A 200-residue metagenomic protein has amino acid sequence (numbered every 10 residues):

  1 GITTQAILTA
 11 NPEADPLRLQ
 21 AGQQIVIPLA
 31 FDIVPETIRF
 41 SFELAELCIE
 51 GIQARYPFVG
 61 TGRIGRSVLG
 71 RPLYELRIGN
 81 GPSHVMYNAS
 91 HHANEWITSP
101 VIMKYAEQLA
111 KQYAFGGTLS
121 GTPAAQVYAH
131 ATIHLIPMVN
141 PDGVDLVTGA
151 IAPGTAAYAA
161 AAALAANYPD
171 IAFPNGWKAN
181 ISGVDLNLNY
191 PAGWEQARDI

Functional and structural regions predicted by a protein language model:
T3-V34: Extracellular LysM carbohydrate-binding repeats and other cell-envelope/extracellular binding modules
A6, L29-L69: Short glycine- and acidic-rich boundary segments immediately preceding or forming the N-terminal edge of structured
A10, P28-A30, R63-R66, I78-G79 (+4 more regions): Active-site-proximal beta-strand/loop segments in catalytic clefts of secreted hydrolases
E13, R39-E43, W96-M103: Soluble non-cytosolic domains of exported or imported proteins
V59, L73, I133: Short, conserved active-site loop motifs that form the nucleotide-linked donor/cofactor pocket
Y74-P82: Short beta-strand-to-loop junctions in surface cap/lid or active-site-entrance loops
P82-S83, W96-I200: Active-site/substrate-binding loop(s) of hydrolase catalytic cores
